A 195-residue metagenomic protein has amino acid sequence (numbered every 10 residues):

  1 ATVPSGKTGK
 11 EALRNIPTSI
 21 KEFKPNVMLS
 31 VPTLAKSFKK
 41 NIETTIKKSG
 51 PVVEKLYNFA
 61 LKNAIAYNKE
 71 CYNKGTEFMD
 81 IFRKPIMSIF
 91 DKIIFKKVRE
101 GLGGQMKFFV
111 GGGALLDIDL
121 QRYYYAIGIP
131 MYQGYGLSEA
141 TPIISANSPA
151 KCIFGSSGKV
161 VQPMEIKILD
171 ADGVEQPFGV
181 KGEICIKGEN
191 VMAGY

Functional and structural regions predicted by a protein language model:
A1-K92: Conserved AMP-binding/adenylation subdomain of ANL enzymes
I65, R83-Y195: Conserved AMP-binding/adenylate-forming
